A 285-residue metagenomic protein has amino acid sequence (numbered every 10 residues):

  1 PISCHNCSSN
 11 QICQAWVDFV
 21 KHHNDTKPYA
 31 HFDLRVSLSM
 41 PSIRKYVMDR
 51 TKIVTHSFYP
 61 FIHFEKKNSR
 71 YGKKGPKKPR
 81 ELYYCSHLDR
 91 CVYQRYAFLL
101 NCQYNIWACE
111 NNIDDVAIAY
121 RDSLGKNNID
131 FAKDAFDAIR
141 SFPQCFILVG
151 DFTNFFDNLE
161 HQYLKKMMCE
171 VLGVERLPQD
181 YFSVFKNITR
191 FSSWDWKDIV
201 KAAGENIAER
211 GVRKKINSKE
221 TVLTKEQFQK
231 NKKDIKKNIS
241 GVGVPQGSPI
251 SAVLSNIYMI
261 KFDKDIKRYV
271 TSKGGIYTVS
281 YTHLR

Functional and structural regions predicted by a protein language model:
P1-K74: Non-catalytic, polymerase-adjacent accessory regions of viral genome-replication enzymes
S9, A30-S37, S86, R90-Q94 (+6 more regions): Generic detection of long, well-ordered alpha-helical segments
Y59-Q94, N112-R121, G204-E220, Q229-N256: Short, conserved non-catalytic motifs in the polymerase core
R70-Y71, E81-C85, F131-R140, S272-G275: Catalytic micro-motifs at enzyme active sites that drive phosphoryl/nucleotidyl and oxygen chemistry
Y93, A97-H161, R190: Active-site-proximal segment of RNA-dependent polymerases
R140-V279: Conserved polymerase palm-domain catalytic core
T282-H283: Conserved small/polar residues in nucleotide/adenosyl-binding loops
